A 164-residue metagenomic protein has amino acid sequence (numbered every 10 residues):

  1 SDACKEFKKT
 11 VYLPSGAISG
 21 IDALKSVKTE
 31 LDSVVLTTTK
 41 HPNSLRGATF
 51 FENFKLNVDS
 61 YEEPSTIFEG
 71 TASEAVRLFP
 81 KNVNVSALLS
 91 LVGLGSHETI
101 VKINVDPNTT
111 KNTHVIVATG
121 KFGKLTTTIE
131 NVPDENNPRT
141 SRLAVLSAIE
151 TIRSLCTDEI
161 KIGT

Functional and structural regions predicted by a protein language model:
S1-T10: Rossmann-fold NAD(P)-binding glycine/threonine-rich loop
V11-Y12, A17-T164: Active-site-lining helix/loop region of Rossmann-like oxidoreductase modules
